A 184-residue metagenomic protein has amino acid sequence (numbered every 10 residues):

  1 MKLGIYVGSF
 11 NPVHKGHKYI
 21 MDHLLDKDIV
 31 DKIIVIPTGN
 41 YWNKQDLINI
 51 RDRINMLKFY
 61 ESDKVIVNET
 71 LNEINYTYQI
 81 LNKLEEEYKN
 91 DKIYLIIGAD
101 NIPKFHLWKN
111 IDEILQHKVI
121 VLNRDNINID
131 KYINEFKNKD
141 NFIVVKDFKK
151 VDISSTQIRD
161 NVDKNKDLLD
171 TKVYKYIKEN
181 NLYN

Functional and structural regions predicted by a protein language model:
M1-N184: Nucleotidyltransferase catalytic core that binds NTPs
